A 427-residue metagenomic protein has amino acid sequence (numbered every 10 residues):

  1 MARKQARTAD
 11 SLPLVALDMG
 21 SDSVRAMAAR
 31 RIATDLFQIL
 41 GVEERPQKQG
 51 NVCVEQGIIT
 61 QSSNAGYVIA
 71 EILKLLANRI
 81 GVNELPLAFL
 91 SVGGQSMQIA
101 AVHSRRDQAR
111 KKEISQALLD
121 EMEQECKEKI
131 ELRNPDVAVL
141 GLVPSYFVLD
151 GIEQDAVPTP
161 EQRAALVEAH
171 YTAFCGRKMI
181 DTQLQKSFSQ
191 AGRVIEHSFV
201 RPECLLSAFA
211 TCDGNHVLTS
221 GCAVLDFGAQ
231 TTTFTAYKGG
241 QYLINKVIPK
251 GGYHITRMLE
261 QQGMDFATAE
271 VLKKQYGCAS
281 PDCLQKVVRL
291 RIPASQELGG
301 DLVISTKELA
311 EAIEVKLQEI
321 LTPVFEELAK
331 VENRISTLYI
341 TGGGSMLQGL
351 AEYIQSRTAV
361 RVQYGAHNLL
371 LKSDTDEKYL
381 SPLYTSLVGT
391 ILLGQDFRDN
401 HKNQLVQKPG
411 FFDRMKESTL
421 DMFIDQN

Functional and structural regions predicted by a protein language model:
M1-S23, M27-A88, V92-C222, Y242-L243 (+7 more regions): Nucleotide/phosphate-binding catalytic cleft detector across ATP-hydrolyzing and phosphate-transferring enzymes
L90-Q95, S336-M346, G365-H367: Glycine-rich beta-strand-to-loop/alpha-helix junction loops that act as flexible
Q116, S356-L387: Conserved phosphate-binding/catalytic loops in two-lobed NTP-binding clefts
P202-C204, I248-K250, A366-L370, T390: Short, acidic/turn-prone active-site loops that include or flank metal/cofactor- and phosphate-binding residues
A208-F209, R257-M258, L371-E377: Short, charged, surface-exposed secondary-structure boundary motifs
A210-K286: Acidic, glycine-rich loop-and-beta core segments that form the ion-binding/anion-interacting portion of active sites
T211-G214, M346-R357: Short glycine/threonine-rich loop-to-helix capping motif typified by GTGT followed within a few residues by an Asp-Pro
K316-V324: A general structural motif
